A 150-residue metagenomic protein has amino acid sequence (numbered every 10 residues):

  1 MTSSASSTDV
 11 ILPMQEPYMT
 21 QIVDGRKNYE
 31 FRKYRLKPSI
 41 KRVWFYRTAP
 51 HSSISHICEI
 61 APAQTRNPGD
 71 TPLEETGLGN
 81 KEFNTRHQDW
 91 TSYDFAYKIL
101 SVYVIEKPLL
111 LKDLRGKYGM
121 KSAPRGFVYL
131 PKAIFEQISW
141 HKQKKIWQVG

Functional and structural regions predicted by a protein language model:
T2-G150: Structured alpha/beta reader/binder surfaces that contact nucleic acids or chromatin modification marks
